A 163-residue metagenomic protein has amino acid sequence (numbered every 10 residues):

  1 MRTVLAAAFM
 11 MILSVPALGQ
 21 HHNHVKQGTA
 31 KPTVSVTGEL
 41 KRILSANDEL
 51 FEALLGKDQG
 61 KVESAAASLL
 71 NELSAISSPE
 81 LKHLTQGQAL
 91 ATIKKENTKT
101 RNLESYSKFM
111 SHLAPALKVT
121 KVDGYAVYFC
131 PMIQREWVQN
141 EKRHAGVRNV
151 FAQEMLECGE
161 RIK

Functional and structural regions predicted by a protein language model:
M1-H24: Bacterial Sec-dependent N-terminal signal peptides
L18-K163: Intrinsically disordered, low-complexity terminal tails/loops enriched in metal-binding residues
